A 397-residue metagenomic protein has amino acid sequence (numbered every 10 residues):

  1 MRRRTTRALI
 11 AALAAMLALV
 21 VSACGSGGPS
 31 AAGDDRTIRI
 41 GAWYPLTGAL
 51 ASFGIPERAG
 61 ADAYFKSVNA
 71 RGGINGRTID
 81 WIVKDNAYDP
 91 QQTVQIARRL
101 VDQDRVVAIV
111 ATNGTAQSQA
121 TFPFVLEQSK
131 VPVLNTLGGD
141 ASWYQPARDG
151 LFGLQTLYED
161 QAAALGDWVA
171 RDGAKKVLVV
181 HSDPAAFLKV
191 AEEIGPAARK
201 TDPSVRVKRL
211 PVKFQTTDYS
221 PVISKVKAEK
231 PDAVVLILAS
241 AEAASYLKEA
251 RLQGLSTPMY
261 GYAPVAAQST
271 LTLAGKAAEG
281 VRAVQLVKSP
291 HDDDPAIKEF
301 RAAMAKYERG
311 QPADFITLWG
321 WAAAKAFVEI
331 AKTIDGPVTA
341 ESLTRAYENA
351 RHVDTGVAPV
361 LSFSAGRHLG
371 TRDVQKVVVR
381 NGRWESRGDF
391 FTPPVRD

Functional and structural regions predicted by a protein language model:
M1-R39, A70, V395-D397: Short, low-complexity disordered leader/linker segments with a strong preference for bacterial N-terminal type II
G25-G33, S52-P56, R71-S142, V212-Y219 (+1 more regions): Beta-alpha junction/loop-to-helix N-cap segments that form part of ligand/metal-binding clefts
A31-G60, K84-Q91, N113-G114, V180-L188 (+2 more regions): Extracytoplasmic "Venus flytrap"
G33, I38, A59-W81, R199-P203: Signal peptide-proximal N-terminal region of secreted/periplasmic/extracellular or secretory-lumen proteins
Q92-Q95, D140-S142, D149-G254, H291-K298: Extracellular/periplasmic Venus flytrap/periplasmic-binding protein
L100-N113, P132-T136, K176-H181, K230-S240 (+3 more regions): Periplasmic-binding protein-like
L247-W321, F390-V395: Extracellular/periplasmic periplasmic-binding protein-like sensory domains
K306-T317, V328-E385: Segments of small-molecule ligand-sensing domains
